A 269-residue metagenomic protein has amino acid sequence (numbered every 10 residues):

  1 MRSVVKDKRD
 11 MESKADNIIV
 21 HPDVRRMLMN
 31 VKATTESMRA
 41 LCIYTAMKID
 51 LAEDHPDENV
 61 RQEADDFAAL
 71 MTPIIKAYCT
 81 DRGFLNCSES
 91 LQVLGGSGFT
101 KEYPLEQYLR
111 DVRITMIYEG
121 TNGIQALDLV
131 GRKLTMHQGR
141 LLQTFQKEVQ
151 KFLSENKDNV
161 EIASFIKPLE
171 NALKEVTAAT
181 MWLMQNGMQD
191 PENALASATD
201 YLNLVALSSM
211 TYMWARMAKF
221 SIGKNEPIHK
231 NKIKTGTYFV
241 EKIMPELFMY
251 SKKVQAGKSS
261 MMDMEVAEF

Functional and structural regions predicted by a protein language model:
M1-K14, T34-P56, C79-L94, K133-N159 (+2 more regions): Long, well-ordered alpha-helical segments
R9-S13, I19-N30, R61-P73, L91 (+3 more regions): Glycine- and acidic
I18-I19, I74, L129-V130, L202 (+2 more regions): Long, contiguous hydrophobic alpha-helical segments, chiefly transmembrane helices and signal peptides
V20-V24, V31-L41, G123, L141 (+1 more regions): Extended, well-ordered alpha-helical scaffold/bundle regions in very large, multi-domain proteins
D23-R26, N30-A33, I74, N171 (+2 more regions): DHp/HisKA dimerization-phosphoacceptor four-helix bundle of two-component histidine kinases and homologous
Y44, D66-T144, P227, Y238 (+1 more regions): Alpha-helix capping/hinge segments and adjacent helical runs
M136, K151-F269: C-terminal amphipathic alpha-helical interaction region
